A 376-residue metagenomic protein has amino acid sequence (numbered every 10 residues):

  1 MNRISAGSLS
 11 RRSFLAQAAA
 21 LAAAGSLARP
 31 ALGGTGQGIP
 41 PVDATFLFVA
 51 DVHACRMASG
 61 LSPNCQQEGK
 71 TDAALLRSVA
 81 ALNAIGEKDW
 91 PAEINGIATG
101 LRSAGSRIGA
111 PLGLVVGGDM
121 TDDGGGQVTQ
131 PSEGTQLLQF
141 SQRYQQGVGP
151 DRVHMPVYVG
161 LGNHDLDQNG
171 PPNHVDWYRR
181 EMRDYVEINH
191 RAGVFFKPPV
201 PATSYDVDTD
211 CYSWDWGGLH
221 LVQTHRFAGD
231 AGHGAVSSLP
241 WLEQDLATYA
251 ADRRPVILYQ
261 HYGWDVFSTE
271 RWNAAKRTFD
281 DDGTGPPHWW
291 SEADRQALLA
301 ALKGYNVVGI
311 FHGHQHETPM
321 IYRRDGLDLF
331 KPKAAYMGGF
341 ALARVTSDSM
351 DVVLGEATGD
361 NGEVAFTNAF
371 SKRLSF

Functional and structural regions predicted by a protein language model:
M1-L9: N-terminal secretory signal peptides
L9-L27: N-terminal export leaders
G34-Q130: N-terminal active-site segment of His-dependent metallophosphoesterases
F46, A54-G60, A231-G232, F267 (+2 more regions): Short, solvent-exposed loop/turn elements at domain surfaces
D51, G118-D119, G162-N163, H261 (+1 more regions): Active-site glycine-centered loops adjacent to acidic/histidine catalytic or metal-binding residues that shape
S59-T71, G126-T135, G170-Y178, T269-W290: Short, flexible/disordered intra-domain loops and linkers
A84-A110, R152-V153, D208-Q223, G229-D328 (+1 more regions): His/acidic metal-ligating clusters that form di-metal
D122-A247, A297, A301-K303, M320-V353 (+1 more regions): Extended active-site neighborhood of metal-dependent phosphoesterases/phosphodiesterases
